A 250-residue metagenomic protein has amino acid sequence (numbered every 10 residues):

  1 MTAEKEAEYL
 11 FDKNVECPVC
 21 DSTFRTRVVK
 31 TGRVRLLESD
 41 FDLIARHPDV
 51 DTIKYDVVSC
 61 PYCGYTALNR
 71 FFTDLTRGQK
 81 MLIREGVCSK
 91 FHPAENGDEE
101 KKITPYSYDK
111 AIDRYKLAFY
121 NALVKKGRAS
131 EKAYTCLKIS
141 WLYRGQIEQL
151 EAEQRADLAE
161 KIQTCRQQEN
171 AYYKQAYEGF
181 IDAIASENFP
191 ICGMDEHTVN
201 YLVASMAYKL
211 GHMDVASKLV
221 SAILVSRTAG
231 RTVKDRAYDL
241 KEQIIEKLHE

Functional and structural regions predicted by a protein language model:
M1-E85: N-terminal cysteine/histidine-rich coordination modules
G86-F119, L123-K161, G193-K209: Amphipathic alpha-helical repeat scaffolds of TPR domains
Y115, A122, R166, Y173 (+2 more regions): Inward-facing hydrophobic residues that define packing positions of alpha-helical scaffold repeats
A122, Y143, Y173, G179-A183 (+2 more regions): Alpha-helical junction/boundary sensor with strong preference for TPR arrays
E131, Q168, Y172, N188-E196 (+3 more regions): Structural signature of alpha-solenoid helical repeat junctions
